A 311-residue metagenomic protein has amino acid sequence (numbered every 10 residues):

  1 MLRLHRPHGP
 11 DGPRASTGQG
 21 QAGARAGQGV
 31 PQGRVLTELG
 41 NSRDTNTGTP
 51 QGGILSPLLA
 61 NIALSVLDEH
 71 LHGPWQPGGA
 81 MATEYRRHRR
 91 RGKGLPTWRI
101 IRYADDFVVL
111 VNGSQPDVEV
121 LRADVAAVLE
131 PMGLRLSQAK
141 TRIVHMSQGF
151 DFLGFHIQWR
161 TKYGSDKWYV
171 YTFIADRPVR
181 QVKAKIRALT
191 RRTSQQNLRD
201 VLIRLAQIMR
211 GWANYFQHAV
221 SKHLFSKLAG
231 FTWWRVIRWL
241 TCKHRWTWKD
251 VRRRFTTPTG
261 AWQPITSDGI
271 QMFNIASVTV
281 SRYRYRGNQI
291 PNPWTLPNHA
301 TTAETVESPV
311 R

Functional and structural regions predicted by a protein language model:
M1-R311: Non-catalytic terminal/accessory segments
